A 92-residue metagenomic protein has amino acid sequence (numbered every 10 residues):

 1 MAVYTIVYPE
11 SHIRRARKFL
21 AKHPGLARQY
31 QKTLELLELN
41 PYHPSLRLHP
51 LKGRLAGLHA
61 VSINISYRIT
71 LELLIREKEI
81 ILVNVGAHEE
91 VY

Functional and structural regions predicted by a protein language model:
A2-T5, R14-A27, I63-Y92: Enriched for short, Lys/Arg-rich terminal
V7-P9: PIN/NYN-family metal-dependent endoribonuclease catalytic core
S11, A56, A87: Residues that form or immediately flank small-molecule/cofactor binding pockets and catalytic motifs
R15, K32-T33: A ubiquitous structural signal for well-ordered alpha-helices
A27-Q31, S45-L48, K52, S66 (+1 more regions): Residue-level detector of alpha-helical recognition elements and their boundaries
K32, G53-A56, L71-L74: Short alpha-helical linear motifs
L36-V61: A short, surface-exposed loop/turn module that caps and links secondary-structure elements
